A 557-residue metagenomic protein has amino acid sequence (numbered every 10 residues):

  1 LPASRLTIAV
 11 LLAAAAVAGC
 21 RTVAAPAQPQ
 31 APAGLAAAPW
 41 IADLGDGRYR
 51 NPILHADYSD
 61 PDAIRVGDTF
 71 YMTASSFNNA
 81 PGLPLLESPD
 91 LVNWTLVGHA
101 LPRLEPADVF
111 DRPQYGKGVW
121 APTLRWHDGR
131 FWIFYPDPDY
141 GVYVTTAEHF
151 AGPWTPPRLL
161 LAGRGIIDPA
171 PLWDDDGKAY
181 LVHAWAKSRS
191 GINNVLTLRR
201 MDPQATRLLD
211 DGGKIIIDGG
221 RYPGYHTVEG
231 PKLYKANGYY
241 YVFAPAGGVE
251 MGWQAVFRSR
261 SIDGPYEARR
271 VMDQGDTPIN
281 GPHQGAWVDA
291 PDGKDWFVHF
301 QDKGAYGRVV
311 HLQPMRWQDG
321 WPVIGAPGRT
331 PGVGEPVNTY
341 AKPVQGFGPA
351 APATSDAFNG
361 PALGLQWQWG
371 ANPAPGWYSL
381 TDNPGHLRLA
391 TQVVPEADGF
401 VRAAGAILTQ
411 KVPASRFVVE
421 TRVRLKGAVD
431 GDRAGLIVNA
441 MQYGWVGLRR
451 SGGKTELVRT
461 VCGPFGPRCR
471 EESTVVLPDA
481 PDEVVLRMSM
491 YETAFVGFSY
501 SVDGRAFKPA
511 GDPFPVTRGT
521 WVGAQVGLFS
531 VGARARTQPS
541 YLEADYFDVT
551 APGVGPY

Functional and structural regions predicted by a protein language model:
L1, R21-Y557: Carbohydrate-active catalytic/glycan-binding domains of CAZyme proteins, especially the secreted or lumenal ectodomains
L1-I8: Bacterial N-terminal signal peptides that target proteins for export
A9-V10, A24: Serine/threonine-rich, low-complexity intrinsically disordered segments
V17-G19: C-terminal motif of bacterial Sec signal peptides marking the signal peptidase cleavage site
